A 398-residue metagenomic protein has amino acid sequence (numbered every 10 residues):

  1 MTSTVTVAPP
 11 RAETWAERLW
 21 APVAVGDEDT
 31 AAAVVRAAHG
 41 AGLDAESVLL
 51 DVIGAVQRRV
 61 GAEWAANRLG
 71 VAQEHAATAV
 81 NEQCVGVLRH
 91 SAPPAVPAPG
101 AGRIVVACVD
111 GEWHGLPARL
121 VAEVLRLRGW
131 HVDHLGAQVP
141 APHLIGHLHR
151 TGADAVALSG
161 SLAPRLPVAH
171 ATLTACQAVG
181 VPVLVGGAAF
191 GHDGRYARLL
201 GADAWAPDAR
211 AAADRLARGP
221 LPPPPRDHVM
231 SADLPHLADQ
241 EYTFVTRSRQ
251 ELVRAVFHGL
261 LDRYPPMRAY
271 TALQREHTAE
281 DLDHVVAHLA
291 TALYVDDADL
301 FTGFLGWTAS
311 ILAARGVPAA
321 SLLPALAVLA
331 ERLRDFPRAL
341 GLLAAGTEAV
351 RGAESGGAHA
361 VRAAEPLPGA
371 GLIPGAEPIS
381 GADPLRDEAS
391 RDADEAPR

Functional and structural regions predicted by a protein language model:
M1-S91, L252-F304, T308, L312-P324 (+1 more regions): Long amphipathic alpha-helical segments
T78-I104, A118, A153-A155: Accessory recognition modules or surfaces
P99-H134: Glycine-rich active-site/cofactor-binding loop and its immediate structural neighborhood
R126, H134, Q138-Y196: Cofactor-cradling patches in redox/metallo enzymes
A189-Y242, D383: Peripheral docking tails and interdomain loops at the edges of cofactor- or intermediate-handling domains
S231-T246, A279, F304, A309-G316 (+2 more regions): Globin-like tetrapyrrole-binding proteins
R247, R268-T271, P384-R386: N-terminal intrinsically disordered, cationic/polar leader segments that include organellar targeting peptides
L340-L372, E377-R398: Short terminal or interdomain "cap/linker" segment that borders an active site or interface and mediates
